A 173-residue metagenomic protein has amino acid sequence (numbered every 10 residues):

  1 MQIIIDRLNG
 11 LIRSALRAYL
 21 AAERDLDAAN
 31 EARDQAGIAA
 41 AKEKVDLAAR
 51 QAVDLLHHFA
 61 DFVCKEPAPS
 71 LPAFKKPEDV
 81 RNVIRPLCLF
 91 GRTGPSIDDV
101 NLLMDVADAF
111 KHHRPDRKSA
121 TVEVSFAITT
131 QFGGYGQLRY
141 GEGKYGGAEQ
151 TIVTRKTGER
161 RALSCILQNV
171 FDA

Functional and structural regions predicted by a protein language model:
M1-R50, P72-A173: Acidic, Ser/Thr/Gly/Pro-rich intrinsically disordered interaction regions
V53-S70, H113: Extended, well-ordered alpha-helical segments in internal regulatory regions
